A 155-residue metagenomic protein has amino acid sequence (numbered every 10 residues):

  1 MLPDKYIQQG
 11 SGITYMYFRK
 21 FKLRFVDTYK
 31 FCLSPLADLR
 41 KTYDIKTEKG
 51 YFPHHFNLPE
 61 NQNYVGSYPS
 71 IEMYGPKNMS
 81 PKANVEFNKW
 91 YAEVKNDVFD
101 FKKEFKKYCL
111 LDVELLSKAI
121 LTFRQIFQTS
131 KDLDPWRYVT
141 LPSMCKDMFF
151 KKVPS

Functional and structural regions predicted by a protein language model:
M1-S155: Metal-dependent nucleotidyl/phosphoryl-transfer cores and adjacent nucleic-acid-binding surfaces
